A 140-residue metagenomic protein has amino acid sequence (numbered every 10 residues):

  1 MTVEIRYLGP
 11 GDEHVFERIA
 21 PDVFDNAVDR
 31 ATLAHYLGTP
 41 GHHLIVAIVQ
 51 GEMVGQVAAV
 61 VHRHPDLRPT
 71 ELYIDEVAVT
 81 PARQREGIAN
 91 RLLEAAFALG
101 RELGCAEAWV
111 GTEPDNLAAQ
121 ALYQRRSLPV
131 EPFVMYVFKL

Functional and structural regions predicted by a protein language model:
V3, Y7-P69, D75, L93-A95 (+2 more regions): Acetyl-CoA-dependent GNAT
H62-H64, A82, D115-L117: Short coil/turn motifs at secondary-structure junctions
V77-Q84: A short, internal acetyl-CoA/4′-phosphopantetheine-binding micro-motif in the GNAT/acyltransferase core
R85-A98, A121-R125: Conserved acetyl-CoA-binding loop-helix of GNAT-fold acetyltransferases
G100-G111: Conserved GNAT acetyl-CoA-binding A-motif
W109-A119, V137-L140: Conserved beta-strand-loop-alpha-helix junction that forms the acyl-donor binding cleft
P114, Q124-F133: Conserved acetyl-CoA-binding loop of GNAT-fold acetyltransferases
